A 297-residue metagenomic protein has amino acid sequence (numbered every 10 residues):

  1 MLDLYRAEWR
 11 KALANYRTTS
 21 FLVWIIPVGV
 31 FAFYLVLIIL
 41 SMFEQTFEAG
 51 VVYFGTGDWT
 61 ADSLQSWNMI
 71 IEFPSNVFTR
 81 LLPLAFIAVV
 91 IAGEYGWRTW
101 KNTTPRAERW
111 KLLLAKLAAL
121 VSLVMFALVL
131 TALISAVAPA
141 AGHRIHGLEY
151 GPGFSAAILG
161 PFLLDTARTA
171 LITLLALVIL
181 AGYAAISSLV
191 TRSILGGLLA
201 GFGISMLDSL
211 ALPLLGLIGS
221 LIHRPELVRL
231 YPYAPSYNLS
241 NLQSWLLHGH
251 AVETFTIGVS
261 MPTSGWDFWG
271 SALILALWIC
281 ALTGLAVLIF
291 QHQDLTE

Functional and structural regions predicted by a protein language model:
L2-D3, A7, F21-I26, N241-E297: Alpha-helical transmembrane segments of multi-pass membrane transporters/translocases
K11, A92, T104, A184 (+1 more regions): Helix-capping/transition residues at the boundaries of transmembrane alpha-helices and the short helical linkers
R17-T18, E108-W110, L114, S193-G196: Membrane-helix interface segments
L22-V28, G196-D208: Central hydrophobic cores of alpha-helical transmembrane segments in multi-pass integral membrane proteins
I26-V89, L114-L189, L217, R229-F268: Secretory targeting signals
L84-R109, L117: Transmembrane helix boundary and interhelical loop/hinge segments in multi-pass membrane proteins
V137, G182-I186, M206, L210 (+1 more regions): Alpha-helical transmembrane segments of multipass membrane proteins
L215-P225: A cytosolic-side transmembrane-helix exit/cap motif
